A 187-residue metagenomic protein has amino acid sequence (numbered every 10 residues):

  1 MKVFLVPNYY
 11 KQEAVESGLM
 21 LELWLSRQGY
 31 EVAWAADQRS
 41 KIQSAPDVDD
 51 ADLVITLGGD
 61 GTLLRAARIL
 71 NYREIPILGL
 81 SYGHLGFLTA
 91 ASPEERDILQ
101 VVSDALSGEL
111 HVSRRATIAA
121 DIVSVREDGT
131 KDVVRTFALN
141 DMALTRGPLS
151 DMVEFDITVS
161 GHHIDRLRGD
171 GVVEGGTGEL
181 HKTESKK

Functional and structural regions predicted by a protein language model:
M1-L53, L57, P93-L110, I122-D128 (+1 more regions): ATP/NTP phosphate-donor binding region
A14, G61-A66, H181-S185: Short glycine/serine/threonine-rich phosphate/pyrophosphate-binding segments that cradle anionic phosphate groups
V54, V172-V173: Short, well-ordered beta-strand core segments
T56-D60, R68-I69: N-terminal glycine-rich "phosphate-gripper" loop used for MgATP/nucleotide binding and carboxylate activation
D60-T62, G83-L85, G178-L180: Short glycine-rich anion-binding loops that position phosphate/pyrophosphate groups of nucleotides and phosphorylated
R65-G83, F87: Gly/Ser-rich helix-loop-strand patches that form or flank binding pockets for ribonucleotide-derived cofactors
L85-G171: Catalytic core of DAGKc-family lipid kinases
E174-L180, K187: Conserved mixed alpha/beta catalytic, RNA-binding, or beta-rich assembly cores of soluble enzyme, regulatory
